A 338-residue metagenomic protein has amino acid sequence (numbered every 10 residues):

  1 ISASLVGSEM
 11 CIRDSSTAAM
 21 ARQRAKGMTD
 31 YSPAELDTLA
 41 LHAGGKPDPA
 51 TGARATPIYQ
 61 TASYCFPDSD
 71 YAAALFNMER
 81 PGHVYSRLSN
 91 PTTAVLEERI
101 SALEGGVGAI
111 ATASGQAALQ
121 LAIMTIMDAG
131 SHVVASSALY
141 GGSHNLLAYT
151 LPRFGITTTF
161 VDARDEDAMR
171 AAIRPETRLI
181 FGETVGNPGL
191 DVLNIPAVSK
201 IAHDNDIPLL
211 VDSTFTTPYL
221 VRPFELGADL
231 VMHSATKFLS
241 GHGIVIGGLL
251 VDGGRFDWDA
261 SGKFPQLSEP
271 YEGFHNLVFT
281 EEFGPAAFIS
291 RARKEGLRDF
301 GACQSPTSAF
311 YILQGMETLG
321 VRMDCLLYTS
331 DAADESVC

Functional and structural regions predicted by a protein language model:
I1, V6-G7, L96, S143 (+2 more regions): Activation loop
I1-D14, Y328, E335-C338: Single conserved hydrophobic/aromatic residue that forms the stacking wall/gate of nucleotide- or nucleobase-binding
E9, E97, E104, E183 (+1 more regions): Acidic-residue sensor for enzyme active/binding pockets
D14-T17, K26, E35, R174: Low-complexity intrinsically disordered segments
A21-N90, E98-R99: N-terminal "arm"/small-domain region of PLP-dependent enzymes with the aminotransferase-like
T29-Y31, H42, K46-P49, A109-S330: Conserved PLP-enzyme active-site core in the AAT-like
D68-Q120, G142-T150: Conserved N-terminal alpha-helix of the aminotransferase class I/II PLP-enzyme fold
